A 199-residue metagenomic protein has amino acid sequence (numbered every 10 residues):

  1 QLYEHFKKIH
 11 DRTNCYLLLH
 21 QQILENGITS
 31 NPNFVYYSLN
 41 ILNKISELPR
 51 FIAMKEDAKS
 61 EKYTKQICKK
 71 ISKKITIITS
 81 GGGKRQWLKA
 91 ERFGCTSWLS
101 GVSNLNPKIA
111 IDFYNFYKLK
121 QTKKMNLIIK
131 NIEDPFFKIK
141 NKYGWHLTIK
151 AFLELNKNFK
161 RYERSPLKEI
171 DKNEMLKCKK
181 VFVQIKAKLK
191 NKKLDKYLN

Functional and structural regions predicted by a protein language model:
Q1, N31, R164-S165: Glycine-rich tight-turn/loop motif centered on a GG-T
Q1-L2, T13: Divalent metal-binding pocket/active-site signature
L2, F6, S38: Aromatic/hydrophobic pocket-lining residues that form the small-molecule binding cavity in soluble enzyme cores
Y3, I75-T76, R161: Helix-coil boundary/capping segments in enzymes
R12, Y16-E133, F137-N141: Catalytic alpha/beta core domains of metabolic enzymes, predominantly
C95, N106-N199: C-terminal alpha-helical cap/extension of soluble enzyme domains
